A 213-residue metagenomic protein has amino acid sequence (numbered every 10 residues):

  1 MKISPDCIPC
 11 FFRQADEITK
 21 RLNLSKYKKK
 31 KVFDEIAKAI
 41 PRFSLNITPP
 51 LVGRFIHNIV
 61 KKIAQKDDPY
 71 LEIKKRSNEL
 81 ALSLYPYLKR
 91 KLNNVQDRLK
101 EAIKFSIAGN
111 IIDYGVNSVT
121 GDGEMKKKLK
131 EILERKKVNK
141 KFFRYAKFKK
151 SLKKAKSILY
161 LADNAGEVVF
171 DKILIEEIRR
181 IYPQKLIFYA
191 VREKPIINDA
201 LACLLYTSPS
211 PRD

Functional and structural regions predicted by a protein language model:
K2-A155: Electropositive, gly/pro-rich neighborhoods at or near active sites that engage anionic ligands
A155-S157, Q184: A general structural motif
I158-V169: Short, glycine-rich nucleotide/cofactor-binding loops
A165-E167, E193-I197: Short, catalytically relevant binding-site loops at active-site mouths
E167-Y182: Histidine-anchored nucleotide/phosphate-binding helix
L186-E193: Short internal beta-strands
D199, C203-L205: Glycine-rich phosphate-binding loop and adjoining beta1-alpha1-beta2 segment of Rossmann-like nucleotide-binding folds
Y206-D213: Conserved small/polar residues in nucleotide/adenosyl-binding loops
